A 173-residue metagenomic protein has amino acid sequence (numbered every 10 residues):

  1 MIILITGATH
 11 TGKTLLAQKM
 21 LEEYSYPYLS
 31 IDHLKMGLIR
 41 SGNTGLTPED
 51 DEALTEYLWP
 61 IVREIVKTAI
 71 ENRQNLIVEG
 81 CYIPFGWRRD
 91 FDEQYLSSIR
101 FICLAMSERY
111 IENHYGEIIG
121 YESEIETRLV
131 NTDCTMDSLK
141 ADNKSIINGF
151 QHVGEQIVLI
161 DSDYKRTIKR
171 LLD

Functional and structural regions predicted by a protein language model:
I5: Hydrophobic anchor at the beta1->P-loop junction of P-loop NTPases
A8: P-loop (Walker A) phosphate-binding loop of NTP-binding proteins
T11: ATP-binding Walker
T14: Walker A/P-loop
Q18-I61: Conserved substrate/cofactor phosphate-moiety recognition/catalytic segment in nucleotide-dependent phosphotransferases
A53-M106: Glycine-rich phosphate-binding loop used to anchor ATP phosphates in small-molecule kinases, encompassing both
I99-N143: A glycine- and Lys/Arg-enriched "phosphate-lid" helix/loop adjacent to the NTP-binding pocket of small-molecule kinases
K144-D173: NTP-dependent small-molecule kinase module
